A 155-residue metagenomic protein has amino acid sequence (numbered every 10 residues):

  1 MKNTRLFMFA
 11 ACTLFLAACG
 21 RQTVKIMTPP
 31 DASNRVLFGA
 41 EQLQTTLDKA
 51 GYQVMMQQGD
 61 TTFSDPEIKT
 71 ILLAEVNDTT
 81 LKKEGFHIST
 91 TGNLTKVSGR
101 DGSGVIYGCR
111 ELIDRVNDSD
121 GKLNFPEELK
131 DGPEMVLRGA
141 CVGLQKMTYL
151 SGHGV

Functional and structural regions predicted by a protein language model:
M1-M8: Bacterial N-terminal signal peptides that target proteins for export
M8-A17: Bacterial N-terminal signal peptides
L16-K25: Bacterial Sec-dependent signal peptides at the C-terminal "C-region" and cleavage site
G20-R21, T62-E67, T90-T91: Flexible, charged surface loops at secondary-structure boundaries
T23, Q42, T46, T79-V155: Feature activates predominantly on carbohydrate-active enzymes
I26-G51: Short, charged N-terminal beta->alpha structural module
Y52-D60, G121-P126: Surface-exposed patches in mature extracellular/periplasmic domains of secreted proteins
M55-K82: Short, well-ordered secondary-structure micro-motifs within conserved domains or adaptor modules
